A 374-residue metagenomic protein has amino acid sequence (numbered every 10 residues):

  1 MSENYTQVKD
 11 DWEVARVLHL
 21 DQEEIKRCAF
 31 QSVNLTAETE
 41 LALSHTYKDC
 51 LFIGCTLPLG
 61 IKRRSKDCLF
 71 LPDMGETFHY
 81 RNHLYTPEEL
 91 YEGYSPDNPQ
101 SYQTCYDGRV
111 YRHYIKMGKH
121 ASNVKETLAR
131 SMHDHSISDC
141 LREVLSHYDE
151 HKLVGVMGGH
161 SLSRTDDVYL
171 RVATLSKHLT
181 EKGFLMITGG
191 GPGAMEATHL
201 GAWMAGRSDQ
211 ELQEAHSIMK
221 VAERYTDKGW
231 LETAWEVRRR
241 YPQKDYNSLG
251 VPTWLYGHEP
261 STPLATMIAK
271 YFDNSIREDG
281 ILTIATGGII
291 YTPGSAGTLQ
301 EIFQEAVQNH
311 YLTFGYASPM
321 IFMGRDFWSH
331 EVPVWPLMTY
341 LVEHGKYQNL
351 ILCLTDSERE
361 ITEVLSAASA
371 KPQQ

Functional and structural regions predicted by a protein language model:
S2-E126, R130: N-terminal accessory interaction module
K9, I281-T283, Y316-Q374: C-terminal functional extensions of proteins
E23-L41, H45-T46, C55, G193-G288: Acidic/glycine-enriched connector segments
L59-K62, R164, F327-P333: Short, charged/polar "capping" segments at the starts of alpha-helices and the immediately preceding loops
D107-T174: Glycine/serine-rich phosphate-binding loop and adjoining beta1-alpha1 elements at the start of nucleotide-handling
H147, H151-V156, D167-H216: N-terminal active-site beta-alpha-beta segment that forms phosphate/nucleotide-binding and substrate-recognition loops
T165, A194-T198, G297-Q304: Short glycine/serine/threonine-rich phosphate/pyrophosphate-binding segments that cradle anionic phosphate groups
G183, Q210-M219, T292-P293, L299 (+1 more regions): Short, acidic/small-residue loops that bind anionic groups at enzyme active sites
